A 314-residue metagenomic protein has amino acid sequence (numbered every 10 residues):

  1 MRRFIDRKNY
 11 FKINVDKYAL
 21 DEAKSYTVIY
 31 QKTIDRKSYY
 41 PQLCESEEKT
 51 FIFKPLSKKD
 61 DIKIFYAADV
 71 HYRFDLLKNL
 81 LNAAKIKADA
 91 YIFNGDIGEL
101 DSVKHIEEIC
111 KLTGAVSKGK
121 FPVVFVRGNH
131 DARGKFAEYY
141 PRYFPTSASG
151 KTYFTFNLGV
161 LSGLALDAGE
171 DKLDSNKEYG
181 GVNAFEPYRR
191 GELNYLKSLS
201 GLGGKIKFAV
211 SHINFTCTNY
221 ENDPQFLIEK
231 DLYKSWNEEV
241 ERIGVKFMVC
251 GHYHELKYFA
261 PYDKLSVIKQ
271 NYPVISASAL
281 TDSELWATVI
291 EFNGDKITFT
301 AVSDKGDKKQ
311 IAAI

Functional and structural regions predicted by a protein language model:
M1-F65, T298-I314: Acidic, histidine-bearing metal-coordination/catalytic regions of metal-dependent phosphoesterases
Q31-L43, E107-S198, S235-E239, Y258-L280 (+1 more regions): Extended active-site neighborhood of metal-dependent phosphoesterases/phosphodiesterases
Y40-N94, G98-E99: An acidic-aromatic substrate-binding cleft motif
K63-K78, G98-S102, F144, K172-Y188 (+2 more regions): Acidic/histidine-rich helix-loop elements that form or flank divalent-metal/phosphate-binding sites at the catalytic
Y66-D69, A90-D96, F121-N129, L166 (+4 more regions): Active-site neighborhood of phospho(di)ester-bond hydrolases with catalytic His/Asp-centered motifs
Y72-L76, E99-V103, R127-F136, D171-D174 (+3 more regions): Active-site environment of divalent metal-dependent phosphoester hydrolases
A84-K87, L199-G204: Glycine-rich phosphate-binding loop signature in dinucleotide/nucleotide-binding domains
F185, L202-F247: Active-site-proximal segments of metal-dependent phosphoesterases and phosphodiesterases across multiple
